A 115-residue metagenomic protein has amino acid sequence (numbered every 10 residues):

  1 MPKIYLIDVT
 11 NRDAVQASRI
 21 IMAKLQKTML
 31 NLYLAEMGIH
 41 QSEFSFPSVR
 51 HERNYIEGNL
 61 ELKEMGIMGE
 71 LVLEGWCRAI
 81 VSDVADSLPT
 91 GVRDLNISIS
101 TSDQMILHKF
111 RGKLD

Functional and structural regions predicted by a protein language model:
P2-D8, L25-E43, S48-Y55: N-terminal glycine-rich anion-binding loops that anchor highly charged ligand groups
P2-I4, G38-H40, I67-L73, G91-R93: Short, well-ordered coil/turn segments that N-cap beta-strands
L6-M29, V72-I80, I106-L114: Active-site mouth loops of central-metabolism enzymes
I7-D8, R93-D103: Non-cysteine beta-strand/loop elements that form the S-adenosyl-L-methionine
A14, L34, L95: Conserved, mostly hydrophobic/aromatic
G38-M65, I99-G112: Glycine-rich, proline-tolerant flexible connector loops at the mouths of alpha/beta enzymes
N59-M68, V84-N96: Acidic (Asp/Glu)-rich catalytic clusters
